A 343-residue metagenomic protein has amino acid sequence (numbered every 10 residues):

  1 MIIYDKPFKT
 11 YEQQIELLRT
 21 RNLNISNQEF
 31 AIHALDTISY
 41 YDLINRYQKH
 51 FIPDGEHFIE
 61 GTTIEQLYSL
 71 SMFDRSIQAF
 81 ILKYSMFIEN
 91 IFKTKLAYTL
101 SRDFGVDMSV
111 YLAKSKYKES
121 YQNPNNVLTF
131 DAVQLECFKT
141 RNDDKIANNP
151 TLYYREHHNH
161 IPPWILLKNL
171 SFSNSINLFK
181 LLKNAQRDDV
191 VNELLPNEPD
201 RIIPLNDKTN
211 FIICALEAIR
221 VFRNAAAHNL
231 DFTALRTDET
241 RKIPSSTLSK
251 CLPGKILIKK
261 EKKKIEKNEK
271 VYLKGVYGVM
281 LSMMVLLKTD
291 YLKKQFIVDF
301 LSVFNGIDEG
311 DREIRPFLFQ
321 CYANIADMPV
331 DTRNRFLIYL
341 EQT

Functional and structural regions predicted by a protein language model:
I2-Q342: Long, contiguous internal "core" modules enriched in hydrophobic/ aromatic residues
